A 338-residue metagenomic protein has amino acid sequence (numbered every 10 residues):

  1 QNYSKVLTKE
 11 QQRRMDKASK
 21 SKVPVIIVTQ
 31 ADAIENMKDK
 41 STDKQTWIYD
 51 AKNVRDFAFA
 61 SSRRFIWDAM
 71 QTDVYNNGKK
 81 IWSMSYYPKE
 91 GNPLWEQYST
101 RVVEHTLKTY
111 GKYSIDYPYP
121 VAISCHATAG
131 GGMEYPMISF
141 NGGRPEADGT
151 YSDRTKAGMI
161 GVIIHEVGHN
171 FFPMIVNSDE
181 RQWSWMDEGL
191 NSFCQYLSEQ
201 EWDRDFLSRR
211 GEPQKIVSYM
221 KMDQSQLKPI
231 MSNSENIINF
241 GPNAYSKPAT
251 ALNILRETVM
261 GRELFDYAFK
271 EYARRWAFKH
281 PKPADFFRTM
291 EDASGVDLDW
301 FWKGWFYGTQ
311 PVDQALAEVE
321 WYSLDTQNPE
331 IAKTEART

Functional and structural regions predicted by a protein language model:
Q1-I164, F193: Hydrophobic helix-coil surface modules that form long, contiguous segments used for peptide/substrate interaction
N77-W82, S139, I164-F171, S218-S232: Active-site-adjacent bridging/hinge elements
K89-Y98, E180-R181, E235-G241, R274-W276: Second-shell loop/turn segments in exported
E104, K108-T109, F140-R210, F269-K270: Zinc-dependent metallopeptidase catalytic helix centered on the HExxH motif and its immediate flanking segment
K108, S124-H126, D148, D153-G158 (+3 more regions): Active-site-adjacent structural elements in folded domains
M133, T155-I164, W183-M186, L190 (+3 more regions): Secondary-structure capping and boundary motifs in well-ordered enzyme cores
E188-M260, W276: Acidic/His/Gly-enriched intrinsically disordered linker/tail segments that often contain short helix/coil "MoRF-like"
G241-E330: Amphipathic alpha-helical substructures
